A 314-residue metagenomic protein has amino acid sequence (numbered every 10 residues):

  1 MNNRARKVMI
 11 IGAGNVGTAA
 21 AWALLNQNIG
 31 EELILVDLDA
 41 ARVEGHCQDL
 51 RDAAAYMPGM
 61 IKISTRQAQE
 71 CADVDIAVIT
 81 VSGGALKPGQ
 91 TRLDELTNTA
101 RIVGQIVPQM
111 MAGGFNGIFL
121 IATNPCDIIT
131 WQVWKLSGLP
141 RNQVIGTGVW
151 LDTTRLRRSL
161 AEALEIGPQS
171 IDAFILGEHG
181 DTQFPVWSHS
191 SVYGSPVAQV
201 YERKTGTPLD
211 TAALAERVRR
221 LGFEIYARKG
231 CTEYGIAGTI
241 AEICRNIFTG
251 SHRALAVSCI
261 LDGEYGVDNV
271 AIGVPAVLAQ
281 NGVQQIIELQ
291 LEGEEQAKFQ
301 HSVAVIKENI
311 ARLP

Functional and structural regions predicted by a protein language model:
A13-G14: Glycine-rich Rossmann-fold phosphate-binding loop(s) that bind the pyrophosphate of adenine dinucleotide cofactors
G17-T18: N-terminal Rossmann-fold NAD(P) dinucleotide-binding loop
L24: Aromatic pocket-lining residues of Rossmann-like dinucleotide-binding sites
L38-D75, K307-R312: Conserved N-terminal Rossmann-fold NAD(P) cofactor-binding segment
M60-I118: Rossmann-like NAD(P)-binding element
D94-M111, F115-I166: Glycine-/Pro-rich loop/turn segments that contact NAD(P) or position catalytic residues in Rossmann-like domains
S137-Q143, D152-P314: C-terminal substrate-binding/catalytic lobe of Rossmann-fold NAD(P)-dependent dehydrogenases
